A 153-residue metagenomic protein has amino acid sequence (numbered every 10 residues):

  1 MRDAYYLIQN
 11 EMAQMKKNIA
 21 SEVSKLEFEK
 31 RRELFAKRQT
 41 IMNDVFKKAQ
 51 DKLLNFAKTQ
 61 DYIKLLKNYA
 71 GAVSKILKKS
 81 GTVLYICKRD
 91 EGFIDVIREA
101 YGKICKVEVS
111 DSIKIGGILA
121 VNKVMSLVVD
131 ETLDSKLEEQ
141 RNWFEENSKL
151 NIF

Functional and structural regions predicted by a protein language model:
M1-S21, K25: Charge-rich, N-proximal long alpha-helical rod segments
E27, E33-F153: Elongated, mostly alpha-helical coiled-coil "stalk/stator" tethers of large membrane protein machines
